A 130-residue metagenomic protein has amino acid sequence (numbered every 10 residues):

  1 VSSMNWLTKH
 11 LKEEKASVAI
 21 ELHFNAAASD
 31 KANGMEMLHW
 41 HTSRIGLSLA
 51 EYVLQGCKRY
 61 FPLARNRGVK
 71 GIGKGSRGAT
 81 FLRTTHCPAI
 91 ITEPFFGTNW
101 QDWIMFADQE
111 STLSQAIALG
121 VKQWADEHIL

Functional and structural regions predicted by a protein language model:
V1-S48: Catalytic-core regions of hydrolytic enzymes
M4, T42-A50, W103-S114: Solvent-exposed, acidic/flexible segments
W6, Y52, R77: Short Gly/charged-rich anion-binding patches and loops
K9-E14, A19-A28, K70-L130: Active-site-adjacent mobile loop/cap segments within catalytic or ligand-binding domains
K31, Y60-L63, T85: Short, structurally constrained coil/turn elements that cap an alpha-helix or connect an alpha-helix to the following
A32-N33, A50, N66, M105 (+1 more regions): A generic "cationic amphipathic patch" detector
N33-M35, R65, G75-G78: Generic structural motif recognizing short loop/turn segments at the entrances and edges of beta-strands
I45-I72: Active-site-adjacent substrate-binding region of metalloamidase/peptidase-like peptide-processing proteins
